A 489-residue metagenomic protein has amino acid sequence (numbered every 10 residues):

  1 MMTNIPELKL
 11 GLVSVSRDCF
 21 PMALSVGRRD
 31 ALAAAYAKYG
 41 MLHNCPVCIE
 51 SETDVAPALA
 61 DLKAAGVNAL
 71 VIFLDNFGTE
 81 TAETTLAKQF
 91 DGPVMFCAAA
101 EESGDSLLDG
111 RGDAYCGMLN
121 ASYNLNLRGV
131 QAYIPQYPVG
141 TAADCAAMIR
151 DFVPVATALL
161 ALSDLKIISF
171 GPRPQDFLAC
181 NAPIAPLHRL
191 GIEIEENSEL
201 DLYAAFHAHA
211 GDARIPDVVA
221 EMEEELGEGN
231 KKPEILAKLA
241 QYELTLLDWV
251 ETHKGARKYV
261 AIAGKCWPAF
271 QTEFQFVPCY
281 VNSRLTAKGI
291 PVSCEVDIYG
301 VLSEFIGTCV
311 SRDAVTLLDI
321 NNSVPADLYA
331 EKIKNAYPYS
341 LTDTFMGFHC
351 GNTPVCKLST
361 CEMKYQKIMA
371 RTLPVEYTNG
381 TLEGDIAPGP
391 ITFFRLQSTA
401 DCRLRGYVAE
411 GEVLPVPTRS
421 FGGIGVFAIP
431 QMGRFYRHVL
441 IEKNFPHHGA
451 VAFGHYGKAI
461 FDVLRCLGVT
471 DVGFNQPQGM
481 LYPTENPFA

Functional and structural regions predicted by a protein language model:
M2-A37: N-terminal basic/disordered segments at the start of proteins
T3-L10, H43, E102-N230, I235: Cap/lid and interdomain-hinge subdomains that line or gate substrate/regulatory clefts in soluble alpha/beta enzymes
V55-V67, T84-L86, T245-G255: Short, well-structured alpha-helical segments in soluble
V67-N76, M95-C97, Y259-G264: Periplasmic-binding protein-like
T85-G112, L119-N124, S283-V296: Short, acidic/small-residue loops that bind anionic groups at enzyme active sites
V219-V310: Long, internal scaffold/assembly segments composed of regular secondary structure
T286-R419: C-terminal catalytic subdomain
Q366-A489: Extended hydrophobic packing segments that form well-structured cores
